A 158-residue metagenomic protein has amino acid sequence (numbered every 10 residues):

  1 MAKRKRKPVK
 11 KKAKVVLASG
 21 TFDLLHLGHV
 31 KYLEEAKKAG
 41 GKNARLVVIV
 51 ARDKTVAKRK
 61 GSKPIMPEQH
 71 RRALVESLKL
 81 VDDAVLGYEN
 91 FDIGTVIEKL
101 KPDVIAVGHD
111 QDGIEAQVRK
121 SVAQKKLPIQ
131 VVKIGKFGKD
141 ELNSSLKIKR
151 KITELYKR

Functional and structural regions predicted by a protein language model:
M1-R158: Nucleotidyltransferase catalytic core that binds NTPs
